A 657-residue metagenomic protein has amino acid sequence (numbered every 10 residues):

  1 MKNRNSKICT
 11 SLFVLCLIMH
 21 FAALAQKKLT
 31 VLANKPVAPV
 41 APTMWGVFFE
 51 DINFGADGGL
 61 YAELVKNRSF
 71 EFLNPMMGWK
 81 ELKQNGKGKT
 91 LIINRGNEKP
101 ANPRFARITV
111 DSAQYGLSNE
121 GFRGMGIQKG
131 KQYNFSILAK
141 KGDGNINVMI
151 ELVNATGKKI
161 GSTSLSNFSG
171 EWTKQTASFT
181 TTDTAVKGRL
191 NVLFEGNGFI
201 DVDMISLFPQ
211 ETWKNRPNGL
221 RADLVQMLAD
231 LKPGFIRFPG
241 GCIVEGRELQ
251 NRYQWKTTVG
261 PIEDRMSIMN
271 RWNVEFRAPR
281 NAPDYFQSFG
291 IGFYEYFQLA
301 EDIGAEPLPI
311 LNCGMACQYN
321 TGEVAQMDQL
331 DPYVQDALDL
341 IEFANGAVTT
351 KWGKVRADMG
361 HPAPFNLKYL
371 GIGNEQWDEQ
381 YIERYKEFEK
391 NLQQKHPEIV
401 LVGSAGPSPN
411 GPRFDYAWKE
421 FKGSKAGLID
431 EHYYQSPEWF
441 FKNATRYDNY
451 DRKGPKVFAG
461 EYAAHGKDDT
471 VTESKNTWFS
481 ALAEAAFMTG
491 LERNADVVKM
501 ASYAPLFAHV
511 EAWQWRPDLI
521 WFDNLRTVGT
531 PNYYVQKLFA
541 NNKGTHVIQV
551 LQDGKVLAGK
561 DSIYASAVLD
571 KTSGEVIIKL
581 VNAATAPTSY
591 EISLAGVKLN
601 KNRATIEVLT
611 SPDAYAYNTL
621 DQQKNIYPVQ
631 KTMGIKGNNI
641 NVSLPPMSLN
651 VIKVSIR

Functional and structural regions predicted by a protein language model:
M1-K28: Bacterial Sec-dependent N-terminal signal peptides
Q26-S288, E306, T321-D331, L338 (+8 more regions): Extracellular and organelle-lumenal recognition/adhesion modules and their flexible linkers in secreted
V47, I137, K232, A300 (+7 more regions): Conserved, mostly hydrophobic/aromatic
L138-D143, T180-T182, N541, V581-A583 (+1 more regions): Solvent-exposed strand-to-loop "edge" motifs in beta-rich extracellular domains
S164, D561-N600, I606, N650-K653: Carbohydrate-binding surface patches
E195, P209, P239-C242, C313-G314 (+3 more regions): Active-site groove signature of glycoside hydrolases
K390-Q393, P397-V400, W418-F421, G427-N542 (+2 more regions): Catalytic-core region of carbohydrate-active enzymes that cleave or remodel glycosidic bonds
A595-D621: Solvent-exposed beta-hairpin/edge-strand motifs
